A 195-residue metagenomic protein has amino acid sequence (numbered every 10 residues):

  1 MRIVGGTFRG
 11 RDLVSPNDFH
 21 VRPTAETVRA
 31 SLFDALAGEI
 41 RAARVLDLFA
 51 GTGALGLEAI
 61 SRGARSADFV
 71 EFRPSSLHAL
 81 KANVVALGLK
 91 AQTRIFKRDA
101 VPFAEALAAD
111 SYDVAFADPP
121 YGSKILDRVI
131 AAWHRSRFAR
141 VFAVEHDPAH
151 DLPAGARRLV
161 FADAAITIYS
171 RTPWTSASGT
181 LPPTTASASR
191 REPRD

Functional and structural regions predicted by a protein language model:
M1-D195: Class I S-adenosyl-L-methionine-dependent methyltransferase catalytic core
